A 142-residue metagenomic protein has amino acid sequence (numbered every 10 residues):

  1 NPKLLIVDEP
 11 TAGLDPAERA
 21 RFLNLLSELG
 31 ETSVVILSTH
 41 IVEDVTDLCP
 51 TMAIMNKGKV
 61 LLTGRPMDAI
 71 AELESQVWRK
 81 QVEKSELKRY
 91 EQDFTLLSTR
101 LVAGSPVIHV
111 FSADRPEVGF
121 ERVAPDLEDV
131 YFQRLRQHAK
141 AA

Functional and structural regions predicted by a protein language model:
N1, D8, E117: Extended interaction regions within the primary functional domain
N1-K3, T32: A short, proline-enriched helix->beta-strand linker immediately N-terminal to the Walker B motif in ABC-type P-loop
L5-E9, L14: Catalytic Walker B motif of ABC-type/P-loop ATPase nucleotide-binding domains
L14, H40, A124-P125: Residue-level recognition of hydrophobic positions within alpha-helical transmembrane segments
P16-E18: Helix N-cap at the start of a conserved alpha-helix in ABC-type nucleotide-binding domains
F22-H109: ABC transporter nucleotide-binding domain
S98-A142: C-terminal coupling/interaction segments
